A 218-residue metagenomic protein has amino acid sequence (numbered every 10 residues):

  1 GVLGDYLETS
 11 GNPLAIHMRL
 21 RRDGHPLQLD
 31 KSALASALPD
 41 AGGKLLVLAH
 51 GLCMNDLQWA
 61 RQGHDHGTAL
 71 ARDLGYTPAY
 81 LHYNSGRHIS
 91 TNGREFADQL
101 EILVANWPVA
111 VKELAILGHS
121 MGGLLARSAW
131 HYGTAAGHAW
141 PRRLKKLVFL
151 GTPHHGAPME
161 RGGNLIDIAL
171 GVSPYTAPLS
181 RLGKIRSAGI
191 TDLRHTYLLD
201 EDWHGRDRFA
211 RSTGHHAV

Functional and structural regions predicted by a protein language model:
G1-L81, A105, M159-G162: Flexible, membrane-associating and regulatory peripheral segments of lipid-active enzymes
G43-L45, V109, E113-A115, K146: Structural motif
A49-G51, H119-S120, G151: The conserved beta1-alpha1 loop
N55-L57, H88-I89, L125, H155-M159 (+1 more regions): Short catalytic/ligand-binding loop motif for oxyanion handling, primarily in non-cytosolic enzymes, centered on
N84, G122, P153: Catalytic metal-binding/acid-base residues of hydrolase active sites
R87-N106: Alpha/beta-hydrolase active-site loop
L117-G118, G122, A126: Gly/Ala-rich beta-loop-alpha elbow adjacent to hydrolase catalytic centers
W130-V218: Helical cap/lid subdomain of alpha/beta-hydrolase-fold lipid enzymes that gates access to the catalytic pocket
